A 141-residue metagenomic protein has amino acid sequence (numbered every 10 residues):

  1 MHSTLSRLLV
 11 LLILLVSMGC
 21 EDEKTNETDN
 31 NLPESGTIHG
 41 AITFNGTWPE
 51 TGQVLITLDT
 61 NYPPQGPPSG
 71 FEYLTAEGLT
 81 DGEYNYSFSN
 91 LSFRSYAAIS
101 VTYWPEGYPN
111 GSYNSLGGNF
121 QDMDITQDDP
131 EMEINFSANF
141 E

Functional and structural regions predicted by a protein language model:
M1-L9: Bacterial N-terminal signal peptides that target proteins for export
V16-G19: C-terminal motif of bacterial Sec signal peptides marking the signal peptidase cleavage site
E21-T37: Beta-strand-rich domain onsets/edges
D22-E23, Y103-E141: Structured interaction patches on ligand/partner-binding surfaces of diverse proteins
G36-F44, I56: A short, amphipathic beta-strand motif
G46-G70: Short, ordered, surface-exposed loop/turn motifs in non-cytosolic proteins
Y62-L91: Tryptophan-paired
Y84, F88, S92-N110: A short, solvent-exposed beta-strand micro-motif common in secreted/extracellular proteins
